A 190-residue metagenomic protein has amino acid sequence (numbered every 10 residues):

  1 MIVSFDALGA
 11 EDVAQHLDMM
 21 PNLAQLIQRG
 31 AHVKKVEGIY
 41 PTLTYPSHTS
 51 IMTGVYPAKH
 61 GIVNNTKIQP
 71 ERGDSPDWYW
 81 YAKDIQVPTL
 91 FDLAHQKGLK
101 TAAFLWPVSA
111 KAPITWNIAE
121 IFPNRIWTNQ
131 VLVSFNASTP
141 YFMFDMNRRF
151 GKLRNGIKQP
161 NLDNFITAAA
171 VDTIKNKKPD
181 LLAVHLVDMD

Functional and structural regions predicted by a protein language model:
M1, M19-M20, M52, M143-M146 (+1 more regions): Detector for methionine-enriched segments
M1-E11, Q25-L26, I51, A94 (+1 more regions): Beta-strand elements within well-structured catalytic alpha/beta cores of enzymes that handle phosphate/sulfate esters
S4, G9, M19-L23, H32 (+4 more regions): Stable alpha-helical elements in mature extracytoplasmic
S4-G9, T44-I51, P123-N129, A169 (+1 more regions): Short, mixed-charge, low-aromatic patches
F5-D6, P21-A24, E37, G73-D74 (+1 more regions): N-terminal start-of-chain detector that recognizes signal peptides and the immediate post-cleavage beginning
A7-L8, A31-H32, E37-G38, L43 (+3 more regions): Mixed-charge, polar/low-complexity N-terminal
E11-K59, K100-A102: Short, structured active-site-proximal loop/turn typified by the sulfatase FGly-forming signature C/S-X-P-X-R
Y56-D190: His/Asp/Glu-rich, glycine-adjacent segments that coordinate divalent cations and/or stabilize oxyanion chemistry on
